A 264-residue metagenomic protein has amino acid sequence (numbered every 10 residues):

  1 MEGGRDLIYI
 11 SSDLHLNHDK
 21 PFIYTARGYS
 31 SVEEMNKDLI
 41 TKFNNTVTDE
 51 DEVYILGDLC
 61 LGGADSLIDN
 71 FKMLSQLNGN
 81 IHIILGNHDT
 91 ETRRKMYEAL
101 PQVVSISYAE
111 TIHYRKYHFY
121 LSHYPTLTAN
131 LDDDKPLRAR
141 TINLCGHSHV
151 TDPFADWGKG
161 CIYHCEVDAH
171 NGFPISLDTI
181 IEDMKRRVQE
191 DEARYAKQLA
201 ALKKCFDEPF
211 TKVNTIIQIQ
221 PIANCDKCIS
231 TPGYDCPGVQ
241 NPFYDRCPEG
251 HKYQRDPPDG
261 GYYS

Functional and structural regions predicted by a protein language model:
M1-D6: Short, Lys/Arg-enriched N-terminal segments with co-localized hydrophobic residues within the first ~10-30 amino acids
I10-S12, Y54-D58, H82-N87, L121-S122 (+2 more regions): Active-site neighborhood of phospho(di)ester-bond hydrolases with catalytic His/Asp-centered motifs
S11, L16-E110, F206: Core catalytic region of metal-dependent phosphoesterases/phosphodiesterases, especially metallo-beta-lactamase-like
N45, D134-P136, Q220: Structural motif
T48, R138-A139, A223: Structured loop/turn residues at beta-strand edges in well-structured enzyme cores
A99-R194: Conserved beta-sheet core of the metallophosphoesterase superfamily
L202-S264: Cysteine-centered metal-binding/redox modules
